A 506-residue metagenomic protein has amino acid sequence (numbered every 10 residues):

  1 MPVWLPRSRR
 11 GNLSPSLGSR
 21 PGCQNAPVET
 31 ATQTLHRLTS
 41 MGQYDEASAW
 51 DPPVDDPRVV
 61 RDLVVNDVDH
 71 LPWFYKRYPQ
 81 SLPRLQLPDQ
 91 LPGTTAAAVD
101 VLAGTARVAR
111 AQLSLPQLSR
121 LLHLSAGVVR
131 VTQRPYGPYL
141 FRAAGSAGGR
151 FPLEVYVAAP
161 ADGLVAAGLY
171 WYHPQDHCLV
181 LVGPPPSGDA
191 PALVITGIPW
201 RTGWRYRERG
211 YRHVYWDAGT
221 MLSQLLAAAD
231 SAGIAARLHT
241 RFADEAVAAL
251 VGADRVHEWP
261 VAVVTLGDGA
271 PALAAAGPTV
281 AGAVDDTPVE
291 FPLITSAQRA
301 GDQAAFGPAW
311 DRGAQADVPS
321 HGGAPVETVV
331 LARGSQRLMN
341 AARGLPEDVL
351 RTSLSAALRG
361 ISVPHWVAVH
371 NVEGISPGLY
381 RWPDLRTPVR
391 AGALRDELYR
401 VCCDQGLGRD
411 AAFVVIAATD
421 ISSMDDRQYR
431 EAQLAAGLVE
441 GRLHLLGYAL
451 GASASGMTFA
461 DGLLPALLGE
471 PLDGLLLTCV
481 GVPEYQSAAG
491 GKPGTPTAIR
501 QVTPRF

Functional and structural regions predicted by a protein language model:
L17-R442, A449-F506: N-terminal accessory segments that position/regulate proteins before the catalytic core
